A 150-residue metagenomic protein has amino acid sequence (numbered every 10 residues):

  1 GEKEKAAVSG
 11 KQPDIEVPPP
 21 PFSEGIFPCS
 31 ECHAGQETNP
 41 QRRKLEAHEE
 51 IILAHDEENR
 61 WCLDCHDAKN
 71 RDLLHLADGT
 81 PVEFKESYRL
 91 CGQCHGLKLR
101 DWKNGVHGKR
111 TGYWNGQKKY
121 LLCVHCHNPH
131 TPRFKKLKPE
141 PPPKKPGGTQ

Functional and structural regions predicted by a protein language model:
G1-Q150: Short sequence/structural segments immediately N-terminal
